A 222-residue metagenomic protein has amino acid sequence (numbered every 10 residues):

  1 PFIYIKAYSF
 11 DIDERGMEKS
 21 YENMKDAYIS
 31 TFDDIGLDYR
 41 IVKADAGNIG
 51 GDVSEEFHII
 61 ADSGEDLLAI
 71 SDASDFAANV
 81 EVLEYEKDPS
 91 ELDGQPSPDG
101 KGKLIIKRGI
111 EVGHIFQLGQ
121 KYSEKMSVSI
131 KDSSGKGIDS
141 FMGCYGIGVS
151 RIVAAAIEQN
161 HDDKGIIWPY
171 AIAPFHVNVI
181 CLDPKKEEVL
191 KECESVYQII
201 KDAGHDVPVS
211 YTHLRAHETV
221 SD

Functional and structural regions predicted by a protein language model:
P1-D206: TRNA-recognition modules of translation machinery and tRNA-sensing kinases, especially anticodon-binding
G204-L214: Conserved BB-loop
H213-D222: Single conserved hydrophobic/aromatic residue that forms the stacking wall/gate of nucleotide- or nucleobase-binding
